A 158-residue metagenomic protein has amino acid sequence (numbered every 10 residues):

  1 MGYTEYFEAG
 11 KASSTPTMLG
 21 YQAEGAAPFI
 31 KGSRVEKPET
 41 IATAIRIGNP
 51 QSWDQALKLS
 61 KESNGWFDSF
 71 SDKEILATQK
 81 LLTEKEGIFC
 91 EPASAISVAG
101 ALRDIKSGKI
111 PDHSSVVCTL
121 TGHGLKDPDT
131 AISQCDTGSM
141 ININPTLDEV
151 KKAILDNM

Functional and structural regions predicted by a protein language model:
M1-E5, K58, A99-K106: Short glycine/serine- and small hydrophobic-enriched flexible loop segments
Y3-F89, S133-M158: Active-site/ligand-binding loops adjacent to catalytic centers
P16, L76-T83, G87-K106, S114-V116: Substrate-binding/catalytic subdomain of NAD(P)-dependent oxidoreductase enzymes
E24, S94, G122-H123: A broadly conserved detector of short glycine/acidic/proline-rich loop/turn motifs that flank catalytic sites and bind
V98-M158: Catalytic phosphate/nucleotide-handling subdomain of diverse soluble enzymes
